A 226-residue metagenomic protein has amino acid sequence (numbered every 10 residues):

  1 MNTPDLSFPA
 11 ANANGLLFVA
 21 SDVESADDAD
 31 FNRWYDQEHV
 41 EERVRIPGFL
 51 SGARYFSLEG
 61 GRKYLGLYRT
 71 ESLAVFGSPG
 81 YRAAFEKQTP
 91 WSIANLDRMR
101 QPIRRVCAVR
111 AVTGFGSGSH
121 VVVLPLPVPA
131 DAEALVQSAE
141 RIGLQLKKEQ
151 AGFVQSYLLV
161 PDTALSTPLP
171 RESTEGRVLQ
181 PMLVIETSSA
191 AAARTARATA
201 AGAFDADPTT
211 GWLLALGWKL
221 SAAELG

Functional and structural regions predicted by a protein language model:
N2-G226: Macromolecular interaction modules
